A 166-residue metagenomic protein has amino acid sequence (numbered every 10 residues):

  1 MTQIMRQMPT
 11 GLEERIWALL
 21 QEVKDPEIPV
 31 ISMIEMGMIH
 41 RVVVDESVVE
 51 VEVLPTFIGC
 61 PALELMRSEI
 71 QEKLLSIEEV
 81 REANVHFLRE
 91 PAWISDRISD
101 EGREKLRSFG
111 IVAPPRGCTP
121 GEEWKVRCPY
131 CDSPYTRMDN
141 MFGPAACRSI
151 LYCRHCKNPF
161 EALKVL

Functional and structural regions predicted by a protein language model:
M1-L166: Domain-level signature for proteins that mediate thiol-based redox and metal-cofactor handling
